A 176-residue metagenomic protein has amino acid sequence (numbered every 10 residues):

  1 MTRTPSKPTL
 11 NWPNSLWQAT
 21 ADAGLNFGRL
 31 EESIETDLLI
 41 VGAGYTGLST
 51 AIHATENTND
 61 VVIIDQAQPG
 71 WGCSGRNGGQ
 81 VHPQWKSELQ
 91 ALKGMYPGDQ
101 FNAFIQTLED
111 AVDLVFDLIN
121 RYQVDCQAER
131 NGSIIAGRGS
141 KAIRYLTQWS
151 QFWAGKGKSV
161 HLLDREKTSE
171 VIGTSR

Functional and structural regions predicted by a protein language model:
M1-L38, E56: Extreme N-terminal leader/targeting segments of oxidoreductases
W12, L25, R29, R76 (+5 more regions): Residue-level signal for pocket-adjacent positions within structured domains
S33-I63: N-terminal Rossmann-like FAD-binding beta1-loop-alpha1 element of flavoenzymes
A67-A103: Conserved N-terminal glycine-rich FAD pyrophosphate-binding loop of Rossmann-like flavoproteins
L92-R176: Rossmann-like flavin
